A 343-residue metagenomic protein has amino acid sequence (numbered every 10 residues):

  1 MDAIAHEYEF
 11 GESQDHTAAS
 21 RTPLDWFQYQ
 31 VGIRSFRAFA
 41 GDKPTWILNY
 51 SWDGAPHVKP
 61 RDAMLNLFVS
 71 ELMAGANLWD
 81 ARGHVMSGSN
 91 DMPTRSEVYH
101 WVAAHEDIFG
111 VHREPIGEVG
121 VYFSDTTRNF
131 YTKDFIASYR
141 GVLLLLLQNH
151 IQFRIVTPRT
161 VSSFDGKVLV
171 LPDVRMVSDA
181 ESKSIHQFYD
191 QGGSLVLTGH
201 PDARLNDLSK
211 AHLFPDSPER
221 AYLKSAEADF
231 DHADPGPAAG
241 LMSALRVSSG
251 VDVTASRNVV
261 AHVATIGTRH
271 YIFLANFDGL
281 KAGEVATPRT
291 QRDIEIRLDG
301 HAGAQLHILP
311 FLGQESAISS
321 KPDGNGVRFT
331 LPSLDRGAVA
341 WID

Functional and structural regions predicted by a protein language model:
D2-D343: Carbohydrate-binding surfaces of carbohydrate-active enzymes
